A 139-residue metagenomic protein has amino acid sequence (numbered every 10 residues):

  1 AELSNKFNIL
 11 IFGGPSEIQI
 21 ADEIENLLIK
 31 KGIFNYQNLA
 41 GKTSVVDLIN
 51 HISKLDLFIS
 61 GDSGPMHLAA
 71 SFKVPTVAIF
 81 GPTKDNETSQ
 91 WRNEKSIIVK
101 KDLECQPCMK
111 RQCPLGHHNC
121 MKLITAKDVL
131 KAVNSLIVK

Functional and structural regions predicted by a protein language model:
A1-G81: Donor-binding and catalytic core of enzymes assembling or modifying cell-surface/extracellular glycoconjugates
N35-L39, A70-I137: Nucleotide-sugar donor-binding patch of glycosyltransferase catalytic domains
